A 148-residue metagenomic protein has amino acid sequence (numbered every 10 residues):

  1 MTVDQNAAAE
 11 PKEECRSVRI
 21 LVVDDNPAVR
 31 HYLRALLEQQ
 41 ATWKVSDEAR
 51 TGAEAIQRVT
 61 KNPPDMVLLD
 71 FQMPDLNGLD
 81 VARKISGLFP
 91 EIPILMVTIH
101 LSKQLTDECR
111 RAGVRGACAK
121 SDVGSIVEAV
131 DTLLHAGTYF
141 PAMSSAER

Functional and structural regions predicted by a protein language model:
M1-R19, V127-R148: Non-catalytic signal-transmission and effector/linker regions of two-component phosphorelay proteins
R16-V29, L33-L37: Conserved acidic segment of CheY-like receiver
D24, D70, T98: Active-site residues of response regulator receiver
T51-E54, N77-D80: Acidic catalytic/metal-coordinating carboxylates
N62-L68: Active-site beta3 strand of CheY-like receiver
P74: The feature encodes the CheY-like receiver
D80, L101-C118, G124-E128: Alpha4 helix (beta4-alpha4-beta5 surface) of REC/receiver domains from two-component response regulators
E91-S102: A short, hydrophobic beta-strand element within the central beta-sheet of small alpha/beta folds
